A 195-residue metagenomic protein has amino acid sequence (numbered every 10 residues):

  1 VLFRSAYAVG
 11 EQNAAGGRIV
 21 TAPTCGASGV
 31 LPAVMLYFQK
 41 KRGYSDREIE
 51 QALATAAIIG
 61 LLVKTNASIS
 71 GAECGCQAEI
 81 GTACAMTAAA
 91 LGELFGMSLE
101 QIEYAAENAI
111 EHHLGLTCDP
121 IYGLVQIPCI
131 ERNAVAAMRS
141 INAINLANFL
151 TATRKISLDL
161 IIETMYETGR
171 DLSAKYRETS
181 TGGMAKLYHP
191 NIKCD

Functional and structural regions predicted by a protein language model:
G10-R18, V63-E73, P120-V125: Glycine/charged-rich beta-loop-alpha catalytic/anionic-binding loops adjacent to active sites
Q12-A15, Y37-F38, S45: Soluble metallo-hydrolase cores and metallopeptidase-like ectodomains found primarily in the secretory/periplasmic
A15-V34, C76-C84: Conserved phosphate/anionic-ligand binding catalytic regions in large, soluble enzymes, centered on
T21-C25, Y44-R47, G71-E79, I127-E131 (+1 more regions): Alpha-helix capping and helix-loop boundary segments enriched in small/acidic/polar residues
P32-G43, A88-G96: Alpha-helical support elements that line or immediately flank enzyme active sites and cofactor-binding pockets
K40-M86, S98: Phosphate/pyrophosphate-binding betaalpha-module
L91-D195: Functionally critical mobile loop/hinge segments
